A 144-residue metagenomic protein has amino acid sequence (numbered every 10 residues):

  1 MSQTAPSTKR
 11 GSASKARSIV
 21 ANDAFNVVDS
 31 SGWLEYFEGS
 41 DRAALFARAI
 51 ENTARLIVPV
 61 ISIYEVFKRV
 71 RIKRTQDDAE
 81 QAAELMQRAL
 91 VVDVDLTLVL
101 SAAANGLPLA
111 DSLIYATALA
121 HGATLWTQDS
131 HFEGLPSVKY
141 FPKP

Functional and structural regions predicted by a protein language model:
M1-D23, R88, L119-P144: Acidic, PIN/NYN-like endoribonuclease modules and their adjacent C-terminal/linker elements
M1-V58, R71-Q81: Short, well-structured N-terminal submotif of metal-dependent ribonuclease cores
V28-D29, V58-P59, G106-D111, D129 (+1 more regions): Histidine- and aromatic-rich ligand-binding microenvironments
G32-W33, S62, L98, I114 (+1 more regions): Alpha-helix capping/helix-boundary segments
L34, Y64-F67, A103: Amphipathic alpha-helical segments within well-ordered protein domains
S62, Q81-N105: Acidic catalytic patch
V66, L109-T124: Acidic, metal-associated active-site segment
